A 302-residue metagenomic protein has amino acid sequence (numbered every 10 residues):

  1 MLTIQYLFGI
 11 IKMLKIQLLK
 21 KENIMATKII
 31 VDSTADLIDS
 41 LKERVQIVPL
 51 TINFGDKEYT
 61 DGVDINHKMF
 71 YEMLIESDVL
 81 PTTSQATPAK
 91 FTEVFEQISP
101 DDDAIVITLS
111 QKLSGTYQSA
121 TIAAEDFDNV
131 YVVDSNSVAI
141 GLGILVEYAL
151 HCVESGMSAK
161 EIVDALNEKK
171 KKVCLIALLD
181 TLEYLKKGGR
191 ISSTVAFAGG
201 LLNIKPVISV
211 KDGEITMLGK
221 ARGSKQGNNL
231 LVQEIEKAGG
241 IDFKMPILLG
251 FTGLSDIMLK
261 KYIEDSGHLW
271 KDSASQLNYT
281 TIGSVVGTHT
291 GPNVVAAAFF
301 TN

Functional and structural regions predicted by a protein language model:
T3-Y6, I10-Q17, K21: Short, positively charged and aromatic/hydrophobic N-terminal segments
K21-E22, F299: Short hotspots in intrinsically disordered terminal tails
T27-K28, S33-K57, D103, T116-Y131 (+1 more regions): Mixed-charge interfacial surface used for oligomerization/domain docking and macromolecular partner engagement
E58-D126: Class I S-adenosyl-L-methionine
Q85, D134-N136: Short beta->alpha junction loops
T108-Q111, N136, G253: Conserved residues at beta->alpha junctions
